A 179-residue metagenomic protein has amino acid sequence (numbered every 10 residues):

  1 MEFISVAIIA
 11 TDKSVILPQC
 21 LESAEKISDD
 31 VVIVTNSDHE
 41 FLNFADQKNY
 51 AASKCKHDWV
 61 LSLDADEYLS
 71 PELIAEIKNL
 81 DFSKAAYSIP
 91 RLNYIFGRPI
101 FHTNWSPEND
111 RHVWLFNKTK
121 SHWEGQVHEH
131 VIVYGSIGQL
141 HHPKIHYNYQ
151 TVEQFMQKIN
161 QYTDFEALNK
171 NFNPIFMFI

Functional and structural regions predicted by a protein language model:
M1-K26: N-proximal low-complexity "stem/linker" segments adjacent to membrane-targeting elements
I16-Q19, S37, E72-L73: Acidic helix N-cap motif at the loop->helix transition within catalytic regions of sugar-transfer enzymes
D29: Receiver (REC) domain switch/active-site residues of two-component response regulators
V32: Conserved beta-strand positions in the Rossmann-like core of class I SAM-dependent methyltransferases
T35-N36, D64: Acidic ATP/Mg2+-coordinating residue in the GHKL
S37-F44: Short, acidic/glycine-rich phosphate-metal binding loop used to engage nucleotide
F44-S53, W59, L63, S70-I179: Catalytic-site signature of metal-activated, phosphate-bearing donor transferases, centered on the GT-A/GT-A-like
